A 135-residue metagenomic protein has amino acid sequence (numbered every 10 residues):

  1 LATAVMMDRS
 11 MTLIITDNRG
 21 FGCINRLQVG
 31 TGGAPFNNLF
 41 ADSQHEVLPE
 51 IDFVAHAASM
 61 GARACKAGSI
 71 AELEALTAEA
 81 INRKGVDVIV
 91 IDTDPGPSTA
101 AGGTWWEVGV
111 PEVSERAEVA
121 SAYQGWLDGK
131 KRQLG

Functional and structural regions predicted by a protein language model:
L1-G135: Thiamine diphosphate
